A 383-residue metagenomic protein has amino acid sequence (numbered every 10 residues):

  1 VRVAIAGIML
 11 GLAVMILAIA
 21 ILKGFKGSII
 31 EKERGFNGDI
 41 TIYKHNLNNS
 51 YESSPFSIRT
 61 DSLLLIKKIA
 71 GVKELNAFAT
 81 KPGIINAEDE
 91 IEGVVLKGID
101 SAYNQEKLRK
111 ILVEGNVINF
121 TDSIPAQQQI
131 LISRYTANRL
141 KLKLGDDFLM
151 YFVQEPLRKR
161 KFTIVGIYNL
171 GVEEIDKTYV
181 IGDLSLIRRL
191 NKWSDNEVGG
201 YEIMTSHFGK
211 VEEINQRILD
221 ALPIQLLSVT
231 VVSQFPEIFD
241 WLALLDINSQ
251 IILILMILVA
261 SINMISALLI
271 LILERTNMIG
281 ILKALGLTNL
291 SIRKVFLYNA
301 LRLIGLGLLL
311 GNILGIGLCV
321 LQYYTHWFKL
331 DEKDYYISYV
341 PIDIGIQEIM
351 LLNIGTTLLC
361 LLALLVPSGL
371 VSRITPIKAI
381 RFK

Functional and structural regions predicted by a protein language model:
V1-A13, K26, E31, K383: N-terminal Sec/SRP start-transfer signal
M15-G24, D246, I251-A284, I292-V295 (+1 more regions): A hydrophobic alpha-helix feature that marks transmembrane segments and, especially, their cytosolic C-terminal ends
A20-V95, F120-S123: Hydrophobic, regular-secondary-structure patches
A79, V94-I99, N116-S185: Hydrophobic secondary-structure segments that place a key small or acidic residue at a functional site
F152-S249, M256: Mechanotransmission and gating elements of multispan inner-membrane complexes involved in transport and envelope
L269-L271, M278-Y323: Transmembrane alpha-helical interface segments in multi-pass membrane proteins
K294, L309-L352, L365, G369-R373: Short helix-loop junctions at transmembrane helix boundaries
L370-K383: Short cytosolic juxtamembrane segments of multi-pass membrane proteins
